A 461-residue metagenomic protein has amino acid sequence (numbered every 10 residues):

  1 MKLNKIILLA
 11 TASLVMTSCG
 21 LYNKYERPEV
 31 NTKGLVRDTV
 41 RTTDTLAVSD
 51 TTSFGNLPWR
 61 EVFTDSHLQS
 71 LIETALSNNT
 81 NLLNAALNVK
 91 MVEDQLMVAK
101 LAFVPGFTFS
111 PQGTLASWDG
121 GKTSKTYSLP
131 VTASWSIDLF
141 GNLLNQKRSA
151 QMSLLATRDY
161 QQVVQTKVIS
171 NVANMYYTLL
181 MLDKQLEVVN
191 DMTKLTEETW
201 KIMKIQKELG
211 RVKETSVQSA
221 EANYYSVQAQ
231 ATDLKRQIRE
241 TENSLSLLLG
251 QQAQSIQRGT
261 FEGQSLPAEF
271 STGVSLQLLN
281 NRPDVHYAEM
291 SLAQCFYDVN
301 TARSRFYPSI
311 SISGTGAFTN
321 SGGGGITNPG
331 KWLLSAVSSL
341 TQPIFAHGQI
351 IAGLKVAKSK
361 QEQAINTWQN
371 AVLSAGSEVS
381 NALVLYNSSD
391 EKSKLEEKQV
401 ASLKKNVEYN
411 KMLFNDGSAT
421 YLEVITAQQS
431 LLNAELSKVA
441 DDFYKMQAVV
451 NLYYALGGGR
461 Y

Functional and structural regions predicted by a protein language model:
K2-S77, K235-N280, A455-Y461: Terminal intrinsically disordered/low-complexity segments used for targeting and assembly
S18, V104-G106, E240, Y307-S309: Strand-connecting loop/turn motifs
D38-T39, D44-T64, L68, E73 (+6 more regions): Small/polar, glycine/serine/threonine/aspartate-rich low-complexity segments that form flexible
N78, A86-L87, M91-D94: Membrane-embedded segments
L83-N84, K100-L101, I137-Q165, T215 (+6 more regions): Sec/SRP-type N-terminal targeting helices
M152, D159-V274, L385, S389 (+2 more regions): Periplasmic alpha-helical coiled-coil/stalk elements that build and connect Gram-negative outer-membrane
E197, S226-Q254, K398-L456: Short segments within alpha-helical structural elements
